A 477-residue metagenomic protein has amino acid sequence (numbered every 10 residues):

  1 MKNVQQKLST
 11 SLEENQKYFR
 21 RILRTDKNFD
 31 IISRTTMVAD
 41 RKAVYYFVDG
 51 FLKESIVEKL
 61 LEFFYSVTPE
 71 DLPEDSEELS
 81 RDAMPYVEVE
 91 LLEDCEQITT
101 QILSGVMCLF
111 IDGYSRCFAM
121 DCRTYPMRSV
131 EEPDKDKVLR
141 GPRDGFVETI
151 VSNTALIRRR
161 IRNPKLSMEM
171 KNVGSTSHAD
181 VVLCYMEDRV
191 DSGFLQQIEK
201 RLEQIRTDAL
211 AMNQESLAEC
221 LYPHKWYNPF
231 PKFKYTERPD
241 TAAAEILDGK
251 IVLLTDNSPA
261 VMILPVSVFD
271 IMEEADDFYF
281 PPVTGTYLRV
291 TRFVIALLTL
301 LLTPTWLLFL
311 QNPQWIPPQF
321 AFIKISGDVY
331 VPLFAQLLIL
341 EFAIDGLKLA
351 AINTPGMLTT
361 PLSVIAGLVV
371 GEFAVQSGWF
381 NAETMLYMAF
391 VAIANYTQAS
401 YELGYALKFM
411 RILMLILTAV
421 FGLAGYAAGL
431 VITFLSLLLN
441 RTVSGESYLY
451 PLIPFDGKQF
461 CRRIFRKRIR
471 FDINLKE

Functional and structural regions predicted by a protein language model:
M1-T305, F309, P313-I316, F322 (+1 more regions): Membrane-embedded alpha-helical signal segments
R20, R158, A243, I344 (+2 more regions): Short glycine-/small-residue-rich flexible loop motifs, especially phosphate/cofactor-binding loops
R162, E203, K348, V375 (+1 more regions): Short polybasic/polar patches that bind polyanions
L253, A260, V266-I412: Transmembrane alpha-helical segments that form the functional core of multipass membrane systems
A382-T384, M388-E477: Hydrophobic alpha-helical transmembrane segments of membrane transport and translocation systems, primarily multi-pass
